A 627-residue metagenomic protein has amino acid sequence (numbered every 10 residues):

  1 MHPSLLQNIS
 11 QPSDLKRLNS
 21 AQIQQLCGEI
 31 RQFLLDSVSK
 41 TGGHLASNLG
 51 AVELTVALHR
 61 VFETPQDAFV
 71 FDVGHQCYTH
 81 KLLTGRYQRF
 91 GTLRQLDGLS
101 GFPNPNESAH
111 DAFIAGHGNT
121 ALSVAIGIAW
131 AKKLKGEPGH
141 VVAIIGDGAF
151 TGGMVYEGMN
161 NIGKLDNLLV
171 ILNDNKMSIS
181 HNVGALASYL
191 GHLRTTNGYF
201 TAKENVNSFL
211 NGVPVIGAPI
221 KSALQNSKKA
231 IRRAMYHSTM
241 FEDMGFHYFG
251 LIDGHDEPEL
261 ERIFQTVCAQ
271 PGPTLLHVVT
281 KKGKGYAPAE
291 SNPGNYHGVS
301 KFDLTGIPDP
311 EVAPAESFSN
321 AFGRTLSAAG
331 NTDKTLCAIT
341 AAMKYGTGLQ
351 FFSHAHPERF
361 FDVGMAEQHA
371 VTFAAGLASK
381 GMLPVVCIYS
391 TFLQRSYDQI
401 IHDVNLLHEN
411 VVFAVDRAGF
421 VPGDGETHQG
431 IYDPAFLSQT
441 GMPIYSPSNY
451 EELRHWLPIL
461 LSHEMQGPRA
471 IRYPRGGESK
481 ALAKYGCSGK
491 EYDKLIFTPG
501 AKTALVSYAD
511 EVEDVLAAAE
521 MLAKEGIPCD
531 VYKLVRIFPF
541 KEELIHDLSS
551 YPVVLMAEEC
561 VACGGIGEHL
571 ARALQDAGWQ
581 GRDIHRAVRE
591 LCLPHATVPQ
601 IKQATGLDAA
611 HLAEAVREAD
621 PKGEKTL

Functional and structural regions predicted by a protein language model:
M1-L83, E242, D253-E257, H277: N-terminal amphipathic, basic-rich helices that act as targeting or association modules
F33, A57, G306, V312-E316: Nucleotide/pyrophosphate-binding catalytic subdomain
S39, A51-R60, V124-A129, G152-G163 (+4 more regions): Short alpha-helical segments and helix-capping/turn motifs at coil-helix boundaries
H44-L165, L336, T340-A341, L349-Q350 (+1 more regions): Cofactor-binding active-site loop characterized by glycine-rich and histidine/acidic residues
T92-V124, L134-P138, K164-N295, P310-T325 (+10 more regions): Thiamine diphosphate
V141, I145-G158, G348, F360 (+3 more regions): Extended, hydrophobic alpha-helical segments in both membrane/secreted and soluble proteins
H297-G306: Surface-exposed loop/turn segments flanking beta-strands in extracellular/periplasmic regions
S446-E464: Conserved glycine-bearing catalytic or ligand-binding loops at nucleotide- and phosphate-handling centers of large
